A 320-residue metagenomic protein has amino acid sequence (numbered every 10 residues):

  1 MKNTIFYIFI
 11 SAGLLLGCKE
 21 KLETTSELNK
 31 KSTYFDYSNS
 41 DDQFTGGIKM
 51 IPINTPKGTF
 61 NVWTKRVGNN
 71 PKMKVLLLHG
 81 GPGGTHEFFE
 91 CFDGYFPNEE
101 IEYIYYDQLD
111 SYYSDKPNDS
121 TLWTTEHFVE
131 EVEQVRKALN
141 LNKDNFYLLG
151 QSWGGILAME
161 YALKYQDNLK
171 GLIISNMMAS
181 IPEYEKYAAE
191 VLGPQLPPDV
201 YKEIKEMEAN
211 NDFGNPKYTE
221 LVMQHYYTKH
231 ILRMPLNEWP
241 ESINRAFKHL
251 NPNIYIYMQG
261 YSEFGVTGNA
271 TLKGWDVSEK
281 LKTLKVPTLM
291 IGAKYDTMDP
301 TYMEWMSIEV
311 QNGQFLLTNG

Functional and structural regions predicted by a protein language model:
K72-G81: Short beta-strand element of the alpha/beta-hydrolase
P82-G94: The serine-hydrolase catalytic nucleophile loop
F96-K116: Conserved alpha/beta-hydrolase
E126-N145: Conserved acidic catalytic loop of the alpha/beta-hydrolase fold
N142-A188: Conserved hydrolase catalytic core segment
L172-F213: Flexible "cap/lid" loop of the alpha/beta hydrolase fold
K202-K282, V286: Alpha/beta-hydrolase
T271-G320: Conserved loop-alpha-helix segment in the C-terminal half of the alpha/beta-hydrolase fold that carries the catalytic
